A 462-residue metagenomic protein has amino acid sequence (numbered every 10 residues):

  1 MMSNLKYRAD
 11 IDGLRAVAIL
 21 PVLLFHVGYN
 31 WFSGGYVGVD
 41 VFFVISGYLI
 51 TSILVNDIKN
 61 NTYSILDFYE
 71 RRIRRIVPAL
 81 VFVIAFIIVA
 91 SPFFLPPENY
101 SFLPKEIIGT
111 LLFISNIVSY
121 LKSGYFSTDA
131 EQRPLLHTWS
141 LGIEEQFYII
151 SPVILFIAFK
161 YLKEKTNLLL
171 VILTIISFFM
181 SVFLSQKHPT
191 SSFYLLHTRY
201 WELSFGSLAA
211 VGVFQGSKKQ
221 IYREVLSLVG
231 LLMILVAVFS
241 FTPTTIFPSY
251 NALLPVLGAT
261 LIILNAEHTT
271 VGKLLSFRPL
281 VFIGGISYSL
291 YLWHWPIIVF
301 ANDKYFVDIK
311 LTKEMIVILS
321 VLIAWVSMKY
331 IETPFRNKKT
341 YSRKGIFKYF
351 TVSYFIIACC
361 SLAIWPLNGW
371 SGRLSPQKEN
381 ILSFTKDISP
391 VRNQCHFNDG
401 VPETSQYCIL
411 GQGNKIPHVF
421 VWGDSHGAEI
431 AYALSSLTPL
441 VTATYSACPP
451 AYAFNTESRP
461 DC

Functional and structural regions predicted by a protein language model:
M2-S342, Y354-C359: Membrane-interface helix/loop caps of multi-pass membrane proteins
P243, D303-T312, V321-L322, K329 (+1 more regions): Extracellular/periplasmic envelope-modification machinery, especially enzymes that add or remove acyl/ester groups on
